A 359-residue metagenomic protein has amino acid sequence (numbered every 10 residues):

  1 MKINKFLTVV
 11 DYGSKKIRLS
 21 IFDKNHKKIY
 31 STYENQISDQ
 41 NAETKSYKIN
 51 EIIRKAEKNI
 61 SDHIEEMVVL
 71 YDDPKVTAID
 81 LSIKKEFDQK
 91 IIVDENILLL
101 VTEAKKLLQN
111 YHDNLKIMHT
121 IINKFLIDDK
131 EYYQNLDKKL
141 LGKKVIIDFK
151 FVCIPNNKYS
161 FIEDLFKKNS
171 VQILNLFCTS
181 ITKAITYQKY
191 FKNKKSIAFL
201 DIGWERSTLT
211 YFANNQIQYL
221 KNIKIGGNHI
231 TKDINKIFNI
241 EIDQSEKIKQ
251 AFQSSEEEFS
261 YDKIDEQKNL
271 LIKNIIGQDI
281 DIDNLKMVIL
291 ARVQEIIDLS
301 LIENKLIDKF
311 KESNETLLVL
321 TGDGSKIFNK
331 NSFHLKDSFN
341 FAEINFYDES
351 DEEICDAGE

Functional and structural regions predicted by a protein language model:
M1-S20, K24-M67, Y71-I197, Q218 (+6 more regions): Nucleotide/phosphate-binding catalytic cleft detector across ATP-hydrolyzing and phosphate-transferring enzymes
V9, F199-D201, L320: Short hydrophobic beta-strand that contains or immediately precedes a catalytic carboxylate
K58-N59, D73, D164, F212-D298 (+2 more regions): Phosphate-binding glycine-rich/basic clefts of nucleotide- and phosphate-handling proteins, predominantly
Y190-N215: Phosphate-binding/catalytic loop of phosphoryl-transfer enzymes
E303-V319, I327-F346: ATP-binding/phosphotransfer module of carbohydrate and carboxylate kinases, centering on a glycine-rich
E343-E359: Glycine-rich phosphate-binding/hydrolytic loop that grips phosphoryl groups
